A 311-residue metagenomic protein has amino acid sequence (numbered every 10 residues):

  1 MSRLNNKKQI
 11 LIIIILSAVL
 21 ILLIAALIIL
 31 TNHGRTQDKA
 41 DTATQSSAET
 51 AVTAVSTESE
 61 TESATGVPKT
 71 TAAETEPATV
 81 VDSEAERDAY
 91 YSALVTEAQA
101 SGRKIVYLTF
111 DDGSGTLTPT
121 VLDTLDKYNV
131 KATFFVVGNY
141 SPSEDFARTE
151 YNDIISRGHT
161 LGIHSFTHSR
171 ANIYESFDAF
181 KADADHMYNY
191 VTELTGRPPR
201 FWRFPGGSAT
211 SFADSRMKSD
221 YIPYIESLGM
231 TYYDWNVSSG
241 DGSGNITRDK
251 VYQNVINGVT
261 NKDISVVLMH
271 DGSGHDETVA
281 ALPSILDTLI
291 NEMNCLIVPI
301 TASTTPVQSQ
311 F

Functional and structural regions predicted by a protein language model:
M1-S59: Gram-positive cell-envelope targeting signals
L11-I12, V19, I29, D153-R157 (+3 more regions): Generic alpha-helical hydrophobic packing signal
H33-R103: N-terminal, intrinsically disordered, polar/charged segments of Gram-positive cell-envelope systems that serve as
V80-P198: Active-site beta->alpha N-cap acidic-glycine motif
Y128, R157, L228, E292-M293: Helix C-cap/helix->beta junction micro-motif
K131, T160, T231, C295-L296: Residue-level detector of anion-binding/catalytic polar loops
F134-G138, N294-P306: A short glycine-rich beta-strand->turn/loop micro-motif centered on a GG-aromatic cluster
H168-L268, G272-N291, S303, Q308-F311: Catalytic domains of cell-wall/extracellular-matrix polysaccharide-remodeling enzymes, centered on de-N-acetylation
